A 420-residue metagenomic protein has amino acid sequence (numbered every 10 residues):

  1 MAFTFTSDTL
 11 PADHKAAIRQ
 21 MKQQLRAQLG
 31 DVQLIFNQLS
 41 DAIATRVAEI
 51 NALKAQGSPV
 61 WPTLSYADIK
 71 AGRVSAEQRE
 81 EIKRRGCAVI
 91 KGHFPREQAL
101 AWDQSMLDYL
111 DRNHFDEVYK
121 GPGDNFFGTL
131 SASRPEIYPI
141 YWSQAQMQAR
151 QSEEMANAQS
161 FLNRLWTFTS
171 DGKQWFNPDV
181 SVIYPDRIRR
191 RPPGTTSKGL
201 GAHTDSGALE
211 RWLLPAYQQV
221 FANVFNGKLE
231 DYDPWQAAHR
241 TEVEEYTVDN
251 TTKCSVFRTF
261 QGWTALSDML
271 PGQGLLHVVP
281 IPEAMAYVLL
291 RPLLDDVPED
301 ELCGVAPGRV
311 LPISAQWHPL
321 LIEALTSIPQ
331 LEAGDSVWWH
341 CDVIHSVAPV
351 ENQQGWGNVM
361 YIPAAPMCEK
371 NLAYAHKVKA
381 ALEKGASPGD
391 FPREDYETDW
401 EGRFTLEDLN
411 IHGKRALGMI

Functional and structural regions predicted by a protein language model:
M1-R84, G402, E407-I420: Fe(II)/2-oxoglutarate
A2-K15, L293-I420: Conserved double-stranded beta-helix
T4, E77, I82-R85, F94-W317 (+4 more regions): Non-heme Fe(II) oxygenase catalytic core, chiefly the N-lobe of the double-stranded beta-helix
Q23-R26, G30, A48, A52-A55 (+9 more regions): Generic surface-pattern signal
I35-K54, Y109-L110, V182, E369-G385: Charged, low-complexity, helix-prone segments enriched in Lys/Glu/Asp/Gln
G57-D68, V74, L165, R187-I188 (+4 more regions): Non-transmembrane, interaction-prone segments in cytosolic or luminal domains
V89-K91: Short loop-to-beta-strand entry elements in the cores of soluble alpha/beta enzymes
